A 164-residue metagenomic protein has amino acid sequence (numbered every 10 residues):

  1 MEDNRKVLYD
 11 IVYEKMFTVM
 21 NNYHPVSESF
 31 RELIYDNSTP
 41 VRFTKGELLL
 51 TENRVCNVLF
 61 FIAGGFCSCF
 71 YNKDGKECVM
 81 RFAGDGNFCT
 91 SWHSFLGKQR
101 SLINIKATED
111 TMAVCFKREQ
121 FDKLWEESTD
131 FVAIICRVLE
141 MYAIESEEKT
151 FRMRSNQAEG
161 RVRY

Functional and structural regions predicted by a protein language model:
M1-P40, S94: Cyclic nucleotide-binding regulatory module and flanking cytosolic helices
L8-N22, F30, R100-D130: Short, structured interface segments that constitute the first stable element of a domain
N22-V26, V41, N72, E127 (+3 more regions): Histidine kinase transmitter module recognition
P25, L59, M112: Localized chelating/binding microdomains that coordinate divalent metal ions or stabilize phosphate-bearing
T39, F43-L49: Amphipathic, Lys/Arg- and hydrophobic-enriched alpha-helical face
V41-F43, A83, F116: Hydrophobic residues at beta-strand termini and immediately following loops that shape nucleotide-binding pockets
E47-T108: Cyclic nucleotide-binding regulatory domains
K106-E109, V114, R118-Y164: Polybasic "coupling" helices that flank or enter modular domains
